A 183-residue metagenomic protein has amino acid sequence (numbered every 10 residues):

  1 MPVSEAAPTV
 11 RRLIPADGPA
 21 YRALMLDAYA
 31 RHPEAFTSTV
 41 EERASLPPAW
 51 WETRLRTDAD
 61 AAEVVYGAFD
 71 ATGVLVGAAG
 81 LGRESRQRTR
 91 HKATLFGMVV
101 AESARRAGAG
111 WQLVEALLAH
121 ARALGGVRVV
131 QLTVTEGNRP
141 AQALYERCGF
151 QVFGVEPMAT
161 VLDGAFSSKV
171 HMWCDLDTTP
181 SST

Functional and structural regions predicted by a protein language model:
M1-S4, S181-T183: Actinobacteria-biased recognition of intrinsically disordered, low-complexity terminal regions
A7-V10: Extreme N-terminal starter segment of soluble prokaryotic enzymes
P15-A16, R22-A23, A28-G97, A101-S103 (+3 more regions): Acetyl-CoA-dependent GNAT
A101-S103, A107, E136-G137: Active-site acidic-Proline motif in GNAT/NAT acetyltransferases
Q112-V129, Q151: Conserved acyl-CoA
R128-T183: C-terminal "cap" of GNAT-fold acetyltransferases
